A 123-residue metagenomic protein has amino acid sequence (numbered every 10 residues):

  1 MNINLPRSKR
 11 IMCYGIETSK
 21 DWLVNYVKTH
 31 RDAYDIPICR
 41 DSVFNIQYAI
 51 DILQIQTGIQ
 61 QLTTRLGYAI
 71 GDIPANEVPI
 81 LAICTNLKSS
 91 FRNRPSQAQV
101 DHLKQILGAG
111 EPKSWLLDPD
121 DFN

Functional and structural regions predicted by a protein language model:
M1-A109, D121-N123: Acidic (Asp/Glu-rich) sequence patches and key acidic residues that form negatively charged surfaces used
K113-D120: Intrinsically disordered, low-complexity basic segments at termini and long loops, enriched in Pro/Gly and/or Arg/Ser
